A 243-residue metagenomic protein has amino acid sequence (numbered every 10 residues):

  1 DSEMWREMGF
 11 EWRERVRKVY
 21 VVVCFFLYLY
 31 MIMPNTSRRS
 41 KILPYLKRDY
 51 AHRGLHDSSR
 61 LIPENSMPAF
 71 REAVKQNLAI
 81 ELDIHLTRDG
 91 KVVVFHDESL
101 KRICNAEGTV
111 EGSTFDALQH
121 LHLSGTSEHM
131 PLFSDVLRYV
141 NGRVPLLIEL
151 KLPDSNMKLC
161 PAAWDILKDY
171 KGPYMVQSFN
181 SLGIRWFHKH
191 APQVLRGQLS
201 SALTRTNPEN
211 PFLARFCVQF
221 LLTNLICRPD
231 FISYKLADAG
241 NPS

Functional and structural regions predicted by a protein language model:
E3-S243: Phosphate-group recognition and catalysis centered on beta-loop-alpha active-site segments
